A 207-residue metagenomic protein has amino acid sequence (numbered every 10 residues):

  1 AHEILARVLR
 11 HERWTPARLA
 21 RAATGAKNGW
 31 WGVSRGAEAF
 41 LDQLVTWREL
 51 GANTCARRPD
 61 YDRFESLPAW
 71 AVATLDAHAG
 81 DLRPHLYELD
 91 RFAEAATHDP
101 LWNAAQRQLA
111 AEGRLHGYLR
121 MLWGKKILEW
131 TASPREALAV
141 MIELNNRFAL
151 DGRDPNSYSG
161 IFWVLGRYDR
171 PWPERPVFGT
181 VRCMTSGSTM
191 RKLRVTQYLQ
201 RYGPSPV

Functional and structural regions predicted by a protein language model:
A1-H116, W172, T180, S186: Gly/Thr-rich phosphate-binding loop signature of adenosyl cofactor/nucleotide-binding cores
K27, K125-K126, K192: Context-gated lysine
R35-A52, A110-G160: Structured ligand/cofactor/substrate-binding pocket environments in proteins
E65-D81, F92, A137-S205: C-terminal, helix-dominated tail/subdomain
A105-Q106, M121-K126, L165, T185: Active-site proximal loops enriched in glycine and acidic residues that flank catalytic Cys/His/Asp and coordinate
